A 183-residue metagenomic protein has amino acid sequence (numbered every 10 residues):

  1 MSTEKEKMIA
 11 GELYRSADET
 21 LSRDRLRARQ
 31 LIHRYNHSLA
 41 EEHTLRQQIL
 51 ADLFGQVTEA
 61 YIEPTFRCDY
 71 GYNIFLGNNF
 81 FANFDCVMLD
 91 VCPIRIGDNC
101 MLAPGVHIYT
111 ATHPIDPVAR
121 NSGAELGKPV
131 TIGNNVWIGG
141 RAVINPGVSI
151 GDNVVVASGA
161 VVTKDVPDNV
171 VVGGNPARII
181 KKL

Functional and structural regions predicted by a protein language model:
M1-E59, A177-I180: Terminal amphipathic alpha-helical/low-complexity segments used for targeting or macromolecular assembly
R15, I115, V143, V155 (+2 more regions): Short, electropositive, low-hydrophobicity segments enriched in small/polar residues
A40, A51, F66-L76, F81-I150 (+2 more regions): Flexible, glycine/small-residue-enriched loop-and-beta-strand segment within the central core of proteins
W137, V155, V171-G173: Short-chain dehydrogenase/reductase
G151-V154, P167-N169: Conserved catalytic segment of ABC-fold P-loop ATPases
V162, V166-L183: C-terminal end-helix/capping segment
